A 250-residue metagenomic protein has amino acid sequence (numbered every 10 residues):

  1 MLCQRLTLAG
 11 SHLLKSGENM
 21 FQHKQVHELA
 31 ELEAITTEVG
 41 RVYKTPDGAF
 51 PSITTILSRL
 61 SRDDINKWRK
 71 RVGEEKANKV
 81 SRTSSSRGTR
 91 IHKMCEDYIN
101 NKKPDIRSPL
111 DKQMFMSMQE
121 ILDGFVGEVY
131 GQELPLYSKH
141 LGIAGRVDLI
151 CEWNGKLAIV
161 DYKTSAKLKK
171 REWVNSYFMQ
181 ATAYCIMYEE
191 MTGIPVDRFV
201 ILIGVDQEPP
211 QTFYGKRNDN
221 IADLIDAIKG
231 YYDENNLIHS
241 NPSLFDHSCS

Functional and structural regions predicted by a protein language model:
L2-A144: Metal-dependent nuclease catalytic cores that hydrolyze phosphodiester bonds in DNA/RNA, characterized by
Q4-K24, W153-N154, A158, N236-S250: DEDD superfamily 3′-5′ metal-dependent exonuclease/proofreading module
K15, N19, N66, N78 (+6 more regions): Detector for Asparagine
R107, D111, D148, T212-G215 (+1 more regions): Generic preference for flexible, low-structure residues
Y130, L134-L237: Mg2+/Mn2+-dependent nuclease catalytic core
